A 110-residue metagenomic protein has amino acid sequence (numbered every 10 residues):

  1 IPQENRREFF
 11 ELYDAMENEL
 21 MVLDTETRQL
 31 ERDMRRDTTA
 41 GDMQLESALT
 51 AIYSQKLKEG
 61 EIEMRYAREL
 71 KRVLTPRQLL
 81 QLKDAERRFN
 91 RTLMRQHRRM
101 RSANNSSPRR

Functional and structural regions predicted by a protein language model:
I1-V73: Amphipathic alpha-helical segments
F10, G60-R110: Amphipathic, charged alpha-helical segments and their helix-to-coil junctions in extracytoplasmic/peripheral assemblies
